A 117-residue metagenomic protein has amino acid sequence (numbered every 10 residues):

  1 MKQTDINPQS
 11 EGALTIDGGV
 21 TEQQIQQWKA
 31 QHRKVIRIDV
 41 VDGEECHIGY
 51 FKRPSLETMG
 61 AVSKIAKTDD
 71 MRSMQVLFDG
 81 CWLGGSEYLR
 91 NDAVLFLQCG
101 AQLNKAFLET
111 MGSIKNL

Functional and structural regions predicted by a protein language model:
M1-L56: Short, charged/polar N-terminal "headpieces" of proteins
V40-L117: Short, surface-exposed, charged amphipathic helix/loop patches that serve as local interaction elements
